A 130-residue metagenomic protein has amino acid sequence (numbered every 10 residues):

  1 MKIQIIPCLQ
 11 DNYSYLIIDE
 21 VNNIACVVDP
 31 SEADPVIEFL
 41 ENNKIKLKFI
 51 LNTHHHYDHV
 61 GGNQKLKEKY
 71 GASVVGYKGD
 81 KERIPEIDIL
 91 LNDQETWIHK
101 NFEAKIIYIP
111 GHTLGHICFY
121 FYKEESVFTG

Functional and structural regions predicted by a protein language model:
M1-K46, F119-G130: Conserved beta-strand hairpin/beta-sheet module of binuclear metal-dependent hydrolase folds, prominently
I5-P7, I18, Q64, K81 (+4 more regions): Short secondary-structure boundary/capping segments
N12, H54-H59, H112, H116: Histidine-centered active-site/metal-ligand motif
L16, T96-V127: Core dinuclear metal-dependent hydrolase active-site scaffold
A25, E32-Y108: Active-site HxH/HxHxD metal-binding segment of metal-dependent hydrolases
